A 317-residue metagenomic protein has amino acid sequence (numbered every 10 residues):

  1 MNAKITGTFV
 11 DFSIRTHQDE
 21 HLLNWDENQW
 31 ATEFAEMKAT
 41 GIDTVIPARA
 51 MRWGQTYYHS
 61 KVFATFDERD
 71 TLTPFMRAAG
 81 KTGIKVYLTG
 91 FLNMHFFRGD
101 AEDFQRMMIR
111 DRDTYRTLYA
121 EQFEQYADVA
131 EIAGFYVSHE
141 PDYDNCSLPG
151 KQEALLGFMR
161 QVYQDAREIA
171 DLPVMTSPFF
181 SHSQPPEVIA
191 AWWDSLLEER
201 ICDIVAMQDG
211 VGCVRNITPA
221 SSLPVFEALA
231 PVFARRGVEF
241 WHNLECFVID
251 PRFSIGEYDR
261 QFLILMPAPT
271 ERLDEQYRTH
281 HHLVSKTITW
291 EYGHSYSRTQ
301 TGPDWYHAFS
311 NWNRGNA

Functional and structural regions predicted by a protein language model:
M1-A48, F180: Boundary/entry segment of secreted carbohydrate-active catalytic domains
N2-T6, G41-D43, G80-V86, D128-A133 (+4 more regions): Short, well-ordered coil/turn segments that N-cap beta-strands
Q18-L22, M51-E68, M94-R110, N145-S147 (+2 more regions): Surface-exposed, active-site-proximal loop segments in enzymatic domains
E27-H95, K151-T176, P219-R235: Aromatic-lined substrate-binding rim segments of carbohydrate-active enzymes
E33-E36, T40, F66-T82, D103-G134 (+3 more regions): An active-site-proximal structural segment forming one wall of the substrate-binding cleft that immediately precedes
V45-I46, A133, D203-N216, R235-A317: Substrate-binding cleft of secreted/luminal carbohydrate-active enzymes
F91-H95, L118-G150, M207-Q208, T287-T289: Active-site groove signature of glycoside hydrolases
A130-Y143, T176-F180, I189-A220, Y292: Aromatic- and acid-rich polysaccharide-binding/catalytic face of secreted or lumenal carbohydrate-active enzymes
